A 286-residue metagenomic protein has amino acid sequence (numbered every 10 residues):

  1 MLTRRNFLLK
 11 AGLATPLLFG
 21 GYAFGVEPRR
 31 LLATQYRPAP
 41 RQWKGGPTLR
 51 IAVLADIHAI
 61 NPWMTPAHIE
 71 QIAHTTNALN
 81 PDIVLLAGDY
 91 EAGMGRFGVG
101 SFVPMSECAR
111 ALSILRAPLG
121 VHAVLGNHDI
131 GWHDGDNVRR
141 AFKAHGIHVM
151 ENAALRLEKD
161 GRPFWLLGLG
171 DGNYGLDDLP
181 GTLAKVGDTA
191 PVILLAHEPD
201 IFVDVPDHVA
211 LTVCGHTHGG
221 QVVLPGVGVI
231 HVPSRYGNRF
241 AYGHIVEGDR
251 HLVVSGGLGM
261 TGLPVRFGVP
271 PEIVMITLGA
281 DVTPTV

Functional and structural regions predicted by a protein language model:
M1-F19: N-terminal secretory signal peptides and thylakoid transit peptides that target proteins across membranes
G20-Q35: Aromatic-capped interface at the extracytoplasmic side of an N-terminal signal-anchor transmembrane helix
T34-A39, V103, E107-D178, T182-V186: Extended active-site neighborhood of metal-dependent phosphoesterases/phosphodiesterases
P40-I51, L155-L166, V246-H251: Beta-strand-turn-beta hairpins that frame and shape the catalytic cleft of phosphate-ester-processing enzymes
T48-R140: Membrane-embedded segments
L54-A55, V84-D89, V121-N127, M150-N152 (+3 more regions): Active-site neighborhood of phospho(di)ester-bond hydrolases with catalytic His/Asp-centered motifs
Y174-D188, L195-T212: Active-site-proximal loop/helix segments of hydrolase catalytic cores
P199-M275, V282-T283: Conserved beta-sheet core of the metallophosphoesterase superfamily
